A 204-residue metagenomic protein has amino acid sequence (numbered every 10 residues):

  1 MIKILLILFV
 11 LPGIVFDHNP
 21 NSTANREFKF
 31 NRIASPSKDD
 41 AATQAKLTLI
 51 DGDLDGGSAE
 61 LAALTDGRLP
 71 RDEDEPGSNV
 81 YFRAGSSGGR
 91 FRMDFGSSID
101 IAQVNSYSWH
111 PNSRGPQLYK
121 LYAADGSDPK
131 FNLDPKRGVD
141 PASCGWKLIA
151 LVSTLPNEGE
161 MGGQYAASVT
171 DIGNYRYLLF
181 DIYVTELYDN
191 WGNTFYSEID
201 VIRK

Functional and structural regions predicted by a protein language model:
I4-P12: Sec-dependent N-terminal signal peptides
F16-A42, G85-G89, N112-K204: Trp- and acidic/polar-enriched beta-sheet ligand-binding modules for extracellular glycan and matrix recognition
N21-P70: Predominantly extracellular/luminal regions of secreted and cell-surface proteins, especially disulfide-bonded
D66-S86: Surface-exposed, low-complexity/disordered Ser/Thr/Gly/Pro/Asn-rich loops and linkers
A84-S98: Short beta-strands within extracellular/lumenal beta-sheet-rich domains
G96, D100-A102, R176, S197: A short, local hydrophobic-aromatic micro-motif
D100-P111, F180: A short beta-strand element within beta-rich, extracytoplasmic domains of secreted/secretory-pathway proteins
